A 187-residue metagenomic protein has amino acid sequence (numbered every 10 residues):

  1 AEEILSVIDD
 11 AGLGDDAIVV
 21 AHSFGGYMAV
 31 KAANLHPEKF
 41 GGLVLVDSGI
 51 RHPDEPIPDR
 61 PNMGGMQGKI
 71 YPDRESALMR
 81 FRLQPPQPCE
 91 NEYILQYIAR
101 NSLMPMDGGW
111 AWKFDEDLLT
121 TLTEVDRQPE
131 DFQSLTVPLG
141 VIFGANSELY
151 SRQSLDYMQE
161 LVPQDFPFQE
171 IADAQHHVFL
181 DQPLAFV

Functional and structural regions predicted by a protein language model:
A1, L5, L78, P183-V187: Short, amphipathic alpha-helical "lid/cap" segments that border enzyme active or binding sites
A1-D15: Conserved acidic catalytic loop of the alpha/beta-hydrolase fold
L13-S23: Alpha/beta-hydrolase fold nucleophile elbow
A21-K31: Glycine-rich nucleophile elbow surrounding the catalytic serine of serine-hydrolase chemistry
V30-L35, F40-E75: Flexible "cap/lid" loop of the alpha/beta hydrolase fold
P72-D126: Conserved alpha/beta-hydrolase catalytic His-Asp/Glu region
Q133-A174: Conserved loop-alpha-helix segment in the C-terminal half of the alpha/beta-hydrolase fold that carries the catalytic
I171-L184: Catalytic histidine-centered segment of alpha/beta-hydrolase-like enzymes
